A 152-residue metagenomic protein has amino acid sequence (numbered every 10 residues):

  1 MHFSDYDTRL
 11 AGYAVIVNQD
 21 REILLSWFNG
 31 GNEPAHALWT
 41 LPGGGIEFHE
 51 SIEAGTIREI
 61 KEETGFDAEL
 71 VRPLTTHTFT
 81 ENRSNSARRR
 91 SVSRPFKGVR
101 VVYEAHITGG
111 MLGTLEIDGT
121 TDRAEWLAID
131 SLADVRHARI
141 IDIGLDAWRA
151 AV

Functional and structural regions predicted by a protein language model:
M1-D20, V92-S93: Acidic, metal-coordinating catalytic segment for phosphate/diphosphate chemistry, firing primarily on the Nudix
R9, H36, L41, R94-R100: Short connector loops at helix/strand junctions that flank enzyme active sites, especially segments positioning acidic
L10-G12, R21, K97-V101, D122: Change "...and in nucleic-acid phosphodiester-cleaving endonucleases..." to "...and in nucleic-acid processing enzymes
I16, V102-H106, E125-A128: Short, well-ordered beta-strand micro-motif
E22-E62: Conserved Nudix-box catalytic region and its N-terminal flanking loop in Nudix hydrolases and closely related
N32-E33, G113-V152: Nudix hydrolase/Nudix homology domain
D67-T76: A short coil-to-beta-strand element that immediately follows conserved catalytic motifs
F79-G113, A147: Active-site-adjacent beta-strand/loop module that shapes the phosphate/pyrophosphate-binding cleft
